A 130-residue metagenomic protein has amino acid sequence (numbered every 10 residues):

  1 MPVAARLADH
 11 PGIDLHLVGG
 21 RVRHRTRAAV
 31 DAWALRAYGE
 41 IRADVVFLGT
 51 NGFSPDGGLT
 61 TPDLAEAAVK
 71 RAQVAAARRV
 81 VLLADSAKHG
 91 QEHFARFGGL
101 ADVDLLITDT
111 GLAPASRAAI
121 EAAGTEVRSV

Functional and structural regions predicted by a protein language model:
P2-V130: Conserved phosphate- and dinucleotide-binding cores of soluble alpha/beta proteins, encompassing both enzyme active
